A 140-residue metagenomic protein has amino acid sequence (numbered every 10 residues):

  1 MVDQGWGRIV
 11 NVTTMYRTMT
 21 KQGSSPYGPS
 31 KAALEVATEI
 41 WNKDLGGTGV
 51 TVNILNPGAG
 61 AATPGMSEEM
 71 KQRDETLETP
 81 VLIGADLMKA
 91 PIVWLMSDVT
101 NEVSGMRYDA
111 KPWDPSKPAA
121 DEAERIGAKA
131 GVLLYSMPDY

Functional and structural regions predicted by a protein language model:
V2-A33, T38-G47, N56-A61: Catalytic loop of short-chain dehydrogenase/reductase
G7, G49, E102-G105: Short secondary-structure junction motifs
G23, A62, M66, V99: Glycine-rich, flexible loop/turn motifs
S24-Y27, S67-K71, E122-A123: Short, glycine/charged-enriched secondary-structure capping and boundary segments
V50, G58-M70: Short beta-loop-alpha junction of Rossmann-like oxidoreductase domains
I54, K71-Y140: C-terminal helical subdomain
